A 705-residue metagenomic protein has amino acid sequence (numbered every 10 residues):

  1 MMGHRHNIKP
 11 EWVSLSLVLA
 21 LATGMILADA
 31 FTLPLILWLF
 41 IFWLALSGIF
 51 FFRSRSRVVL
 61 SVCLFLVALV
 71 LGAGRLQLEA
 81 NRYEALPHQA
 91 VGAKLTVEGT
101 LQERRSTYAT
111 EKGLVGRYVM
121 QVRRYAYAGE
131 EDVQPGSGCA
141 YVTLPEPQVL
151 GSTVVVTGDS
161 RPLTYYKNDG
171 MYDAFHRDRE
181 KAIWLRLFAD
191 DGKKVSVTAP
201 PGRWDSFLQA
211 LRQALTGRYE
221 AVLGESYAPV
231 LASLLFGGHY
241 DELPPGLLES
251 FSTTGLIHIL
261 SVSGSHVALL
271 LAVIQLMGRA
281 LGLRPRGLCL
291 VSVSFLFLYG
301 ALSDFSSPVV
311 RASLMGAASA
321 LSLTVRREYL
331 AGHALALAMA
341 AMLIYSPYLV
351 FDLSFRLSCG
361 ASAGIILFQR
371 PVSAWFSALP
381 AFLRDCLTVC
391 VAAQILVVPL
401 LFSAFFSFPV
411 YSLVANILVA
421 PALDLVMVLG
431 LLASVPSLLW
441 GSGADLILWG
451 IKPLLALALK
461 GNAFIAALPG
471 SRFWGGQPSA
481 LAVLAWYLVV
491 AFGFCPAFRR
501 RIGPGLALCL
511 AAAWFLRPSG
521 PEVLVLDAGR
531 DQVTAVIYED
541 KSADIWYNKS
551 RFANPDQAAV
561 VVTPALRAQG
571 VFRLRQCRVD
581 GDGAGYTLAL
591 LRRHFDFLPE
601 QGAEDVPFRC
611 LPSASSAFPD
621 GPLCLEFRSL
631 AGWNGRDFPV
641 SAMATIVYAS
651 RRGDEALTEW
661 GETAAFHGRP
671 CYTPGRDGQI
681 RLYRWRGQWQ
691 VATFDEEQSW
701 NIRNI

Functional and structural regions predicted by a protein language model:
M1-P87, R311, A480, F694 (+1 more regions): N-terminal leader/targeting segments
M2-N7, A68-H258, Q557-P564, A589 (+3 more regions): Membrane-interface helix/helix-cap signal primarily in integral membrane proteins
K9-F50, D352-F355, C359, A444-F494: Membrane-embedded alpha-helical segments of integral membrane proteins
K9-L15, R203-D205, Q209, L235-Y240 (+5 more regions): Hydrophobic alpha-helical transmembrane segments
S16, G24, S56-V58, L187 (+4 more regions): Hydrophobic alpha-helical transmembrane segments in multi-pass membrane proteins
G24, G99, G158, L234 (+9 more regions): Divalent metal-coordination and catalytic microenvironments
L144-S152, T157-D159, H176-R177, P200 (+2 more regions): Non-globular, low-confidence helical/coil segments that flank catalytic cores
G364-G470: Alpha-helical transmembrane segments of multi-pass integral membrane proteins
